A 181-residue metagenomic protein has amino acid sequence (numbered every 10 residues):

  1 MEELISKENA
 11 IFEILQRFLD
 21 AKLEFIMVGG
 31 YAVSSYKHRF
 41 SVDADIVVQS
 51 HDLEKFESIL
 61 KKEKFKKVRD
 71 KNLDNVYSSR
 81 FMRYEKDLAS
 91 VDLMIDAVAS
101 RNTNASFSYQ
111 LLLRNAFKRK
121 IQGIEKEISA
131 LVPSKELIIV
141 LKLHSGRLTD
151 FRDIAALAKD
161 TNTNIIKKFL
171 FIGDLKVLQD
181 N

Functional and structural regions predicted by a protein language model:
M1-N181: Compositionally biased terminal segments of proteins
